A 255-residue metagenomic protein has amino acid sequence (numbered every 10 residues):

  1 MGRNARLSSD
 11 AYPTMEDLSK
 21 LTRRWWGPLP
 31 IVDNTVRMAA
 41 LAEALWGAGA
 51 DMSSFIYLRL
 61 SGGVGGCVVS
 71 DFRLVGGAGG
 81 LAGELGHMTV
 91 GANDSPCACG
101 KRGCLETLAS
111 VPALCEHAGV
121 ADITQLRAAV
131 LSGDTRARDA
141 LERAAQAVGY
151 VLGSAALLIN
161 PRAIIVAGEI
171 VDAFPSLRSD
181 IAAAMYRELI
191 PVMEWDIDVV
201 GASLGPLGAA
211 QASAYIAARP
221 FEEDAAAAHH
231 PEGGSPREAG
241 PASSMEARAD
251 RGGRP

Functional and structural regions predicted by a protein language model:
M1, R37-A40, G65-G66, V75 (+2 more regions): Short, active-site-adjacent cap segments at secondary-structure transitions
M1-P13, A163, G168-I170: Short beta-strand-loop/turn "lid" adjacent to the catalytic site in phosphate-handling enzymes
K20, R24-W26, W46, D51-M52 (+2 more regions): ATP-binding/phosphotransfer module of carbohydrate and carboxylate kinases, centering on a glycine-rich
P28-D33: Short loop-beta-helix segment that forms the pyridoxal 5′-phosphate
N34, L60, G168-E169: Short secondary-structure boundary segments
N34-F55: Conserved phosphate-binding catalytic cores of ATP/NTP-utilizing and phosphoryl-transfer enzymes
M52-L108: Glycine-rich phosphate-binding loop of actin/hexokinase-like ATP-binding domains
